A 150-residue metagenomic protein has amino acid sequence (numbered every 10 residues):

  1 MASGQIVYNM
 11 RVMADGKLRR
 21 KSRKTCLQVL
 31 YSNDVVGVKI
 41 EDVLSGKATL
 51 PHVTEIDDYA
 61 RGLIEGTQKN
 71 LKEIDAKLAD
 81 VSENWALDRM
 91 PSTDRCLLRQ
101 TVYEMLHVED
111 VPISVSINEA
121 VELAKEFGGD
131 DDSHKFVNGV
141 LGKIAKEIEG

Functional and structural regions predicted by a protein language model:
M1-G150: N-terminal interaction/assembly modules
